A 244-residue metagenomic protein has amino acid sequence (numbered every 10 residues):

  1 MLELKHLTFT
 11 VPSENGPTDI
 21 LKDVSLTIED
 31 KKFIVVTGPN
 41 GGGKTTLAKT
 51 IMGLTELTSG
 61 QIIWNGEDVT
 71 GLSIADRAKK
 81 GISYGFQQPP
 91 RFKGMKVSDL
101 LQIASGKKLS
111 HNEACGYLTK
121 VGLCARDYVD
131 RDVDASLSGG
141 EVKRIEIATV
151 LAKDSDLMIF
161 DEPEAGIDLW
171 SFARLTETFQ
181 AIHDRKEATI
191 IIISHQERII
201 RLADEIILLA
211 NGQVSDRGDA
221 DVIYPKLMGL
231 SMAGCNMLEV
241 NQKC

Functional and structural regions predicted by a protein language model:
L2, D19-D23: Conserved structural motif at the start of ABC-family nucleotide-binding domains
T37-P39: The feature captures the beta-strand-to-loop junction immediately N-terminal to the Walker
M52: Helix-to-loop junction immediately C-terminal to a conserved catalytic motif
G60-E67, E113: Conserved ABC transporter NBD signature motif
D68-S83, L227: ABC ATPase NBD coupling module
Q88, G94-E113: Q-loop/switch helix immediately C-terminal to the Walker
E162-P163, W170: Walker B catalytic motif
Q213-N236: Conserved beta-strand-loop-alpha-helix hinge in the C-terminal portion of ABC ATPase nucleotide-binding domains
